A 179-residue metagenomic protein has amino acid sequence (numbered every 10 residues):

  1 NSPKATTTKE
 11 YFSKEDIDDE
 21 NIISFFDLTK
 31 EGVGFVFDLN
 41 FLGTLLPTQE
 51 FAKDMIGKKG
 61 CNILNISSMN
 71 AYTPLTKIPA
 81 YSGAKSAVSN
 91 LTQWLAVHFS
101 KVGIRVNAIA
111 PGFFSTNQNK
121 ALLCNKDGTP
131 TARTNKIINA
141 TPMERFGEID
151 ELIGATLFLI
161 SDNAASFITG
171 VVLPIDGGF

Functional and structural regions predicted by a protein language model:
T7-L45, L64, V88, M143: Catalytic Tyr-X3-Lys loop
T48, A84: Active-site helix of classical SDR
K53, V97-S100, S166: Alpha-helical segment proximal to the catalytic Tyr-Lys
S68: Residue(s) in the substrate-gating loop at a strand-loop-helix junction that position the organic substrate next
Y72, A110-L122: Short, flexible catalytic-loop segment of classical short-chain dehydrogenase/reductase
T73-P79, K101-V102, E144: Active-site loop immediately N-terminal to the catalytic Tyr-X3-Lys motif of short-chain dehydrogenase/reductase
P74-S82, W94, L122: Active-site loop-to-helix junction immediately N-terminal to the catalytic Tyr of the SDR YXXXK motif in Rossmann-fold
R145-I175: C-terminal substrate-recognition "lid" of short-chain dehydrogenase/reductases
